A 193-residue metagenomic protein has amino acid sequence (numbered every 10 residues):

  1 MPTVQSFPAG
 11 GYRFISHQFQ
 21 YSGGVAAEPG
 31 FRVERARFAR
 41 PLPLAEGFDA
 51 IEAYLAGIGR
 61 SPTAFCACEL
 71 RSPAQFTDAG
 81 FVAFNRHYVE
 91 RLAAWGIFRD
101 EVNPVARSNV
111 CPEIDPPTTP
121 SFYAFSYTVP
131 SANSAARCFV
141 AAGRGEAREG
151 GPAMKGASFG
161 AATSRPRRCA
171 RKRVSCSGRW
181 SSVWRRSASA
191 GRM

Functional and structural regions predicted by a protein language model:
M1-M193: Short, polar/acidic, helix-capping and beta-turn segments at strand->helix junctions that line the mouths
